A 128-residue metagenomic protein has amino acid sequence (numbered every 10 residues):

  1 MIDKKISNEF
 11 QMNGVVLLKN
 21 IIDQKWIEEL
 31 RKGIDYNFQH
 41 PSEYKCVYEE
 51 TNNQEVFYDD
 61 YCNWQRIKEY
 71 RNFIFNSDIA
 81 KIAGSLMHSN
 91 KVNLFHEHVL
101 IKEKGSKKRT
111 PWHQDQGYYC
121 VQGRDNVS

Functional and structural regions predicted by a protein language model:
M1-N13, K19-V121: Non-heme Fe(II)-dependent double-stranded beta-helix
R124-S128: Glycine- and acidic-residue-rich phosphate-binding/metal-coordinating active-site segment common to enzymes that handle
